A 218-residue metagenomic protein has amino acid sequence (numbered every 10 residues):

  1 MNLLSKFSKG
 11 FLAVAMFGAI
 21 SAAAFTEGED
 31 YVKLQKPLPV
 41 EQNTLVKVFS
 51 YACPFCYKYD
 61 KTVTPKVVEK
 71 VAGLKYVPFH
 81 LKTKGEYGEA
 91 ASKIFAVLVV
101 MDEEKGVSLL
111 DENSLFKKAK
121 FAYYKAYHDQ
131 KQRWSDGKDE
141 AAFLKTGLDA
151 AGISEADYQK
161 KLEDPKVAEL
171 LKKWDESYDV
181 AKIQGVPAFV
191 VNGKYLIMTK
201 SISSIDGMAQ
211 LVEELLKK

Functional and structural regions predicted by a protein language model:
N2-E89, K145, A168-E169, D175 (+2 more regions): Extracytoplasmic thiol/disulfide redox context detector
N2-S8, F17, F121-A126, A151 (+1 more regions): Localized chelating/binding microdomains that coordinate divalent metal ions or stabilize phosphate-bearing
L3-L4, S50, K145-K218: C-terminal cap of thioredoxin/glutaredoxin-like
Y31-V32, F49-Y51, Y59, F95 (+4 more regions): Aromatic side chains
L38-Q42, E69-L74, K117-A122, L148-G152 (+2 more regions): Short amphipathic alpha-helical segments, especially helix-boundary/capping motifs
E41, Y59-V63, A90-I94, L115 (+7 more regions): Stable alpha-helical elements in mature extracytoplasmic
K58-G137: Structural alpha/beta surface segment adjacent to cysteine/selenocysteine redox centers across thiol/disulfide enzymes
V68, L109-L110, K138, K173 (+2 more regions): Residue-level detector of alpha-helical recognition elements and their boundaries
